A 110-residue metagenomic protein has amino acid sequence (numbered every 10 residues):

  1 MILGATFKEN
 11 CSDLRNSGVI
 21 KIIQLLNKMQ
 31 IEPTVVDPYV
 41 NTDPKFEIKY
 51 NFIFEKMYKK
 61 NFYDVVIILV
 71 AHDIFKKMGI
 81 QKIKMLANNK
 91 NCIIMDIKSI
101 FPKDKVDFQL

Functional and structural regions predicted by a protein language model:
M1-L110: Structural/interface elements that position substrates and couple domains in central-metabolism enzymes
